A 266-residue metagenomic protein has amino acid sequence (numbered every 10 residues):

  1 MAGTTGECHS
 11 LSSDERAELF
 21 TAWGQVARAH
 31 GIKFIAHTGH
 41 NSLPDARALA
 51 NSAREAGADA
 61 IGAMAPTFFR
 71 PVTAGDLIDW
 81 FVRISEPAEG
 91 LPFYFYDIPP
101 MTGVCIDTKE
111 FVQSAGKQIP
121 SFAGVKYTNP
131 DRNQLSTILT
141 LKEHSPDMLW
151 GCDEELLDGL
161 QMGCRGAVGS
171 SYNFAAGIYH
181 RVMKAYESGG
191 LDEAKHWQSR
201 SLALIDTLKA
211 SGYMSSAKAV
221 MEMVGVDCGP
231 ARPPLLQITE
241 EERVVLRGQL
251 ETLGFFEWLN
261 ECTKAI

Functional and structural regions predicted by a protein language model:
M1-V104, N260-E261: Active-site beta->alpha loop and helix N-cap motifs at the rims of alpha/beta catalytic domains
E7-C8, L43, F69-R70, D131 (+4 more regions): Short secondary-structure capping/turn micro-motifs that flank functional sites
R16, F20, A46, F81 (+4 more regions): A general structural signal for well-ordered alpha-helical segments in protein cores
E18, A22-V26, S52-A56, R83 (+8 more regions): Alpha-helical structural signal in soluble globular domains
H30, L91-P92, F122, S145 (+1 more regions): Secondary-structure boundary/capping positions in well-ordered alpha/beta enzyme cores
P87, P99-K209: Catalytic alpha/beta core domains of metabolic enzymes, predominantly
D158-I266: Structured C-terminal cap/extension of enzyme domains
